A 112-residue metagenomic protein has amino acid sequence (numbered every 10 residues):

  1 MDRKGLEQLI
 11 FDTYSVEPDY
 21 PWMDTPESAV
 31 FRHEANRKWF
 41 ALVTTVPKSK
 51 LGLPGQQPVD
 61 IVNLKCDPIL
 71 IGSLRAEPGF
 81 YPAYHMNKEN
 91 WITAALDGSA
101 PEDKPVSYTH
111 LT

Functional and structural regions predicted by a protein language model:
M1, K104-S107: Residues forming well-ordered secondary-structure scaffolds
M1-P26: Charge-rich, low-complexity N-terminal segments
D24-H85: Short, conserved beta-strand/beta-arch hydrophobic-aromatic motifs that form part of recognition grooves or interface
C66, L96-G98: Short beta-strand-to-loop capping motifs
G72-S73, A100-P105: Short, conserved charged micro-motifs
I92: Histidine-centered metal-chelating micro-motifs
T109-T112: Conserved small/polar residues in nucleotide/adenosyl-binding loops
